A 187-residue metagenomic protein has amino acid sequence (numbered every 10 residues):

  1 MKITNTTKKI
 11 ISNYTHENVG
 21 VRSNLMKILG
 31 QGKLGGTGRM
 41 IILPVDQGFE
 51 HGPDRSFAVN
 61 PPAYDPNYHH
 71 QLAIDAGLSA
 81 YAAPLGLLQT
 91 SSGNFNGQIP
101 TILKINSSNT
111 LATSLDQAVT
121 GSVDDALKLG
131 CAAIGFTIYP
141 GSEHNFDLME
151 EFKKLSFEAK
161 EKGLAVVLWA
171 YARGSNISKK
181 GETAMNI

Functional and structural regions predicted by a protein language model:
M1-N5, L34-G35, M40-I42, D46-I187: Alpha/beta enzyme core
T4-R22: Short, Gly/Pro- and small/polar-rich lid/capping loops
K9-N13, K27, A118: Generic preference for well-ordered secondary structure
H16-G35: N-terminal basic/disordered segments at the start of proteins
